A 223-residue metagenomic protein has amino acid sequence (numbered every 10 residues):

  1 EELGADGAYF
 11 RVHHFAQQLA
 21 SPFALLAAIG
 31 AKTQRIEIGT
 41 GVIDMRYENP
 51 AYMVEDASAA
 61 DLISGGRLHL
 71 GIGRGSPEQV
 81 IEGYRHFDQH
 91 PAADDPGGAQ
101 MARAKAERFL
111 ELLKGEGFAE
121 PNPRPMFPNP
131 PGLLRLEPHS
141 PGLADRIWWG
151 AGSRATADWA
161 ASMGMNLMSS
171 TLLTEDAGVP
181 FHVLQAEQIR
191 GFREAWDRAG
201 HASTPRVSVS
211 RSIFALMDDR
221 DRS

Functional and structural regions predicted by a protein language model:
E1-I38: N-terminal beta1-alpha1-beta2 module of alpha/beta enzyme domains
G4, V12, I29, A60 (+3 more regions): Conserved, mostly hydrophobic/aromatic
A8-F10, E37-G41, L68-I72, R146-G150 (+2 more regions): Hydrophobic faces of well-ordered beta-strands that scaffold small-molecule active sites in alpha/beta enzyme cores
H14-S21, M45-A51, T174-V183, A215-M217: Acidic-and-aromatic substrate-binding clefts and catalytic sites of carbohydrate-active enzymes
Y47-F118, E175: Flexible, glycine-rich active-site loops centered on histidine and acidic residues that chelate a metal or position
P50-A59, A157, L216-R222: Catalytic cores of alpha/beta
A92-L136, S169, A177-S223: An alpha-helical appendage that flanks or caps ligand/catalytic pockets
A155-V183: A conserved active-site cap/scaffold subdomain adjacent to cofactor or substrate pockets
